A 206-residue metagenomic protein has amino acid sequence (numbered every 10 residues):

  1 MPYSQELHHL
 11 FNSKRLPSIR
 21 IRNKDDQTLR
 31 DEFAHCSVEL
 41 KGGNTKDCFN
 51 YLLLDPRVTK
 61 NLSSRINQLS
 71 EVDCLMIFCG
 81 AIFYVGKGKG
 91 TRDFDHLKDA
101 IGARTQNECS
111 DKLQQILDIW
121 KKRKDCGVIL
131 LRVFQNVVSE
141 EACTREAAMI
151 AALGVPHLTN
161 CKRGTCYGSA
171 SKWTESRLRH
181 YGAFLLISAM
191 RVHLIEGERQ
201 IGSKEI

Functional and structural regions predicted by a protein language model:
S4, H8-I206: Structure-specific nucleic-acid interaction/processing domains
